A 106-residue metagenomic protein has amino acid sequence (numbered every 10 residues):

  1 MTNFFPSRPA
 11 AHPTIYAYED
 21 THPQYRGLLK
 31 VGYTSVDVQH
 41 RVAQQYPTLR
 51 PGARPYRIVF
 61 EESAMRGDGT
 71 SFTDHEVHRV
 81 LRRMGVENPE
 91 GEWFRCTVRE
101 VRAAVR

Functional and structural regions predicted by a protein language model:
M1-R106: Non-catalytic accessory segments flanking enzymatic or RNA/DNA-binding domains
